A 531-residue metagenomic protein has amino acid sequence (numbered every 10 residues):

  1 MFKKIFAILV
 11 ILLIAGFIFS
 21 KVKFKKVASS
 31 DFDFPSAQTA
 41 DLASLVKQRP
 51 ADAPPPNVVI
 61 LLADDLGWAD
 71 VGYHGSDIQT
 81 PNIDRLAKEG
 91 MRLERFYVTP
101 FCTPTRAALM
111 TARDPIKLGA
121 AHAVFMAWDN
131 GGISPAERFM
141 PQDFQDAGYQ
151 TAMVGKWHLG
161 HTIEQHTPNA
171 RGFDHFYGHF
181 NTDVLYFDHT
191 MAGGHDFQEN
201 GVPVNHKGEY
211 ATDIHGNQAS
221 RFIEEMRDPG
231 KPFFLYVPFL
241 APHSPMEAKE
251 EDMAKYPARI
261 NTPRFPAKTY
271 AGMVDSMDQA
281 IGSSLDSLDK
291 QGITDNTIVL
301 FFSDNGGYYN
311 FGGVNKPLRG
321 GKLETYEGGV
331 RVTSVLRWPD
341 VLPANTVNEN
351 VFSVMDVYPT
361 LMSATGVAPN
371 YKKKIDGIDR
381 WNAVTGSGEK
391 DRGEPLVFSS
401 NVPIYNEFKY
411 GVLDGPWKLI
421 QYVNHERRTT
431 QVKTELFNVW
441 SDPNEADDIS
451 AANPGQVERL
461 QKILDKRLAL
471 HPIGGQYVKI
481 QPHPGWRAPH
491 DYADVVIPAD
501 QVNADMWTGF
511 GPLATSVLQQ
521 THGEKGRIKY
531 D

Functional and structural regions predicted by a protein language model:
F6-P56, A63, G67, R92 (+7 more regions): Long, internal low-complexity/basic segments
F24, S29-S36, A69-A152, T162-I163 (+5 more regions): Active-site segment of extracytoplasmic enzymes that catalyze sulfate/phosphate-ester chemistry
P54, S76-T80, Y97-F101, A127-R138 (+8 more regions): A short beta-strand-to-alpha-helix junction
G72-I78, R92-R113, M153-Q165, H179-D183 (+5 more regions): Short, solvent-exposed turn/loop segments enriched in Gly/Ser/Thr/Pro and often Arg
A120-H122, A127-N130, S134-D146, L159-F233 (+4 more regions): Formylglycine-dependent
E164-G172, P245-E250, D286-V341, S353: Histidine-centered active-site microenvironments of extracellular/periplasmic hydrolases and transferases
H166, D174-H175, F180-D183, G307-G313 (+6 more regions): C-terminal cap/loop subdomain of S1 sulfatases and analogous C-terminal strand-loop tails that border
G216-R227, A254-N296: A long, amphipathic alpha-helix that forms part of the scaffold/cap immediately adjacent to metal-dependent active
